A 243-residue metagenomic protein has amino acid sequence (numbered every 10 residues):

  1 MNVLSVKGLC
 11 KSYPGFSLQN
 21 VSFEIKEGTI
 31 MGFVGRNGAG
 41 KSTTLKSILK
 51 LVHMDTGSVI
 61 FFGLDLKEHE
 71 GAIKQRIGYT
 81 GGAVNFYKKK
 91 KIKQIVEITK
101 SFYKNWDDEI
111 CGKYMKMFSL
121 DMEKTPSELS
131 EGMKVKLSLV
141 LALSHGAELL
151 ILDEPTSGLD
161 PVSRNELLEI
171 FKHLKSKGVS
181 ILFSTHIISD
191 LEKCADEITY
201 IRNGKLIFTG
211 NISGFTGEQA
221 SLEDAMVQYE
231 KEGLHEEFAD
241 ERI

Functional and structural regions predicted by a protein language model:
V6-L9, F16-K26, F33, G57: Conserved beta-strand
R36-G40: Walker A (P-loop) phosphate-binding loop of ABC-type ATPase nucleotide-binding domains
G57-E68, A72-I73: Conserved ABC transporter NBD signature motif
Q75, G81-L137: ABC-family P-loop ATPase nucleotide-binding domains
L139, L159: Hydrophobic anchor residue at the start of the ABC signature
S144-E148: A short, proline-enriched helix->beta-strand linker immediately N-terminal to the Walker B motif in ABC-type P-loop
L150-E154: Catalytic Walker B motif of ABC-type/P-loop ATPase nucleotide-binding domains
